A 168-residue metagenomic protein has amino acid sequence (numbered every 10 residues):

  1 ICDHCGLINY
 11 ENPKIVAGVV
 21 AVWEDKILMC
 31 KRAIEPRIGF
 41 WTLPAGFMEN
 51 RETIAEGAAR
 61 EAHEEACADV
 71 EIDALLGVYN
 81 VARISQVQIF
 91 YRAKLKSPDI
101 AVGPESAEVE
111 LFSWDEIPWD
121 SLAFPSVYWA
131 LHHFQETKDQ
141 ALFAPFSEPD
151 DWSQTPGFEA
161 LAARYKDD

Functional and structural regions predicted by a protein language model:
I1, L28-M29, T42, E71 (+2 more regions): Conserved beta-strand segments that form the floor/walls of ligand-binding pockets within enzyme and binding domains
I1-G18: Acidic, metal-coordinating catalytic segment for phosphate/diphosphate chemistry, firing primarily on the Nudix
H4, R32, A45, A93 (+1 more regions): Active-site donor-binding loop signature of nucleotide-sugar glycosyltransferases
H4, V16, R37, P44 (+1 more regions): Short glycine/serine/threonine-biased micro-segments
L7, D25-K26, A68: Well-ordered beta-strand scaffold positions
V22-E64: Conserved Nudix-box catalytic region and its N-terminal flanking loop in Nudix hydrolases and closely related
M48-H133, T137, A141-F143, P156-D168: Unchanged
F146-S153: Short, highly charged C-terminal tails/helix-capping segments
